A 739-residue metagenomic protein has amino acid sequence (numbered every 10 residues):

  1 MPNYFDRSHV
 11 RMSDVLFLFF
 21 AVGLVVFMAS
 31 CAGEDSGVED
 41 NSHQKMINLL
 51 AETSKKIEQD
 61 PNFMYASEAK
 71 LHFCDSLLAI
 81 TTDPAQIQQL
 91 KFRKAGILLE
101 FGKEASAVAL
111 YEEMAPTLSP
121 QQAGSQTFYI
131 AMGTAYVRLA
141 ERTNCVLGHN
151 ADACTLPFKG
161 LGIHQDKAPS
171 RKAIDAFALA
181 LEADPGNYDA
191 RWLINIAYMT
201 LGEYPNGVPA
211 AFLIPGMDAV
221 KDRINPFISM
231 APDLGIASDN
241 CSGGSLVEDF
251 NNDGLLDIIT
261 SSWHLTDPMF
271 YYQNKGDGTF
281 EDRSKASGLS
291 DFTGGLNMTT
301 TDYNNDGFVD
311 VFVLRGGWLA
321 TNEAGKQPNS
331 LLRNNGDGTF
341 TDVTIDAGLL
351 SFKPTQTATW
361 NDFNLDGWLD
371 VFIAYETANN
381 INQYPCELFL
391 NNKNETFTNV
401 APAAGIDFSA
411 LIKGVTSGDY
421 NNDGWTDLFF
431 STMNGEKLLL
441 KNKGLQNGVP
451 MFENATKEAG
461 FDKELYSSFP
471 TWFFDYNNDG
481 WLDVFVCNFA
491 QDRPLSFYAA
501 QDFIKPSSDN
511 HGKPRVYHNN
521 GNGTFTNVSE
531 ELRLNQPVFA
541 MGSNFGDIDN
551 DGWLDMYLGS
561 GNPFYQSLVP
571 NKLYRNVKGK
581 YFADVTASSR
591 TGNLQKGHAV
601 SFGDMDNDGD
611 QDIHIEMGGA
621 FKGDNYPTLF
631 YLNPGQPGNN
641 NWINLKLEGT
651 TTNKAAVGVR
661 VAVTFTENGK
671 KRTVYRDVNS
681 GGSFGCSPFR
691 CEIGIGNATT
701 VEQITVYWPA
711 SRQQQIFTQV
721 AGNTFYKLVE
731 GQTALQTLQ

Functional and structural regions predicted by a protein language model:
E39-Q59, P84-G96, G124-K159, D189-N195: Amphipathic alpha-helical repeat scaffolds of TPR domains
Q59-S76, G102-A115, D166-I174, K221: Helix-turn-helix repeat elements of alpha-solenoid scaffolds
E113-Q126, T134-L179, E203-R223, Q501 (+1 more regions): Short coil/linker segments at helix-helix boundaries
E141-Q165, L314-K326, A374-N382, N488-D509 (+2 more regions): Short, conserved, GDST-rich strand-edge loop motifs in beta-rich repeat architectures
N206-N240, Y272-T293, S330-K353, P385 (+8 more regions): Blade-edge motifs of beta-propeller repeat domains
G243-N252, Q273, A286, G295-F308 (+10 more regions): Beta-propeller blade termini
S245, L255-S262, G307, V311-R315 (+7 more regions): Hydrophobic beta-strand segments that make up the repeating blades of beta-propeller and related beta-repeat
Y581-A583, A587-K596, S601, M605-Q739: Gly/Ser/Thr/Pro-enriched helix-cap/hinge segments flanking short amphipathic alpha-helices
